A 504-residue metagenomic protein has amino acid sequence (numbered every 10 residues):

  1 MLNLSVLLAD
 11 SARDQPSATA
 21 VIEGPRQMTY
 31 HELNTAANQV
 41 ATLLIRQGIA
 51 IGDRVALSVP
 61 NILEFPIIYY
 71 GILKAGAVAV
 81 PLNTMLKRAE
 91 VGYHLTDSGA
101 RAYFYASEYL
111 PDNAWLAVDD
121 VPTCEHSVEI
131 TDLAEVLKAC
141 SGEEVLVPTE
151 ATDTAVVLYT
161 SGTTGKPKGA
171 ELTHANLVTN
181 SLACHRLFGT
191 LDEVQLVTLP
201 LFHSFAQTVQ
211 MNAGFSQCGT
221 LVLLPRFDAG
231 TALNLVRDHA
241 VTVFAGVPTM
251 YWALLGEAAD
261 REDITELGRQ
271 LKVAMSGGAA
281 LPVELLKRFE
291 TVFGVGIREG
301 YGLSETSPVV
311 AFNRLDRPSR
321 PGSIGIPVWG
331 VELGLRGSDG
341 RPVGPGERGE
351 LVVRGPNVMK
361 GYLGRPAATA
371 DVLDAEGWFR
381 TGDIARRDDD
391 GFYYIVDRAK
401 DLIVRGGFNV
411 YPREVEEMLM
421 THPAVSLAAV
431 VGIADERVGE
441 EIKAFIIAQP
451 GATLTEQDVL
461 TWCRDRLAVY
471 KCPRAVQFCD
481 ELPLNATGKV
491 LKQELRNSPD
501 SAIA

Functional and structural regions predicted by a protein language model:
A9, S17-I62, P66-Y70, K87-G92: Conserved AMP-binding/adenylate-forming core of the ANL superfamily
S17, V128, S141-Y159, K166 (+1 more regions): Conserved pre-ATP/AMP-binding loop-to-beta segment of ANL
T29-E32, A155-L182: Conserved AMP-binding A3 loop
R46-Q47, K74-K138, P450-A452, Q477: Structural core segment of the AMP-binding/adenylate-forming
L86, Y105, F244, G355 (+5 more regions): AMP-binding/adenylate-forming catalytic core of the ANL superfamily
V178-V194, F202-V243, A253, E257-E262: Conserved AMP-binding/adenylation subdomain of ANL enzymes
V241-G246, L255-S319, E332: Gly/Ser/Thr-rich phosphate-binding loop
I326-G330, R341-V372, V410: Conserved ATP/PPi-binding loop(s) of AMP-dependent carboxylate-activating enzymes
